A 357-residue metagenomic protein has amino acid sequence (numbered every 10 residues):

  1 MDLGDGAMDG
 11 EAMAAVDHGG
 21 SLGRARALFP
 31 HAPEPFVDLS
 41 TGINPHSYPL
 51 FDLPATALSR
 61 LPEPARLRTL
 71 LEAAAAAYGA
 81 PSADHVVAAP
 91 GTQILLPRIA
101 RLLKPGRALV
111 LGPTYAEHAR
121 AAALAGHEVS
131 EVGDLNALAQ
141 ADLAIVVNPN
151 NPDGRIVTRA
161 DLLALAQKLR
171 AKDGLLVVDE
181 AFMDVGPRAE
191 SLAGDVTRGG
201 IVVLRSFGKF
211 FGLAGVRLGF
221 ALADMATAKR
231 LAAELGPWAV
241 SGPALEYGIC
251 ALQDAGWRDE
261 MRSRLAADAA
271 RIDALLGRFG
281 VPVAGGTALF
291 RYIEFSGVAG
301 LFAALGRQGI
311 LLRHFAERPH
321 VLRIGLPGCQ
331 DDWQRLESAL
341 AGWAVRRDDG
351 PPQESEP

Functional and structural regions predicted by a protein language model:
D2, A160, R307, E317-P357: PLP-dependent enzyme catalytic core of the Aspartate aminotransferase-like
D2-R66, A73: N-terminal "arm"/small-domain region of PLP-dependent enzymes with the aminotransferase-like
D38, L204, P282-G286, R313-A316: Short beta-strand
L58-R170, V177, F182-V202, M261: Conserved core of the PLP fold type I
K168, F207, A223-T227, F295-V298 (+1 more regions): Short loop segments at secondary-structure junctions
G200-A284: PLP-dependent aminotransferase class I/II
A266, L276-Q308, L326: Conserved PLP-binding catalytic core of the aspartate aminotransferase-like
